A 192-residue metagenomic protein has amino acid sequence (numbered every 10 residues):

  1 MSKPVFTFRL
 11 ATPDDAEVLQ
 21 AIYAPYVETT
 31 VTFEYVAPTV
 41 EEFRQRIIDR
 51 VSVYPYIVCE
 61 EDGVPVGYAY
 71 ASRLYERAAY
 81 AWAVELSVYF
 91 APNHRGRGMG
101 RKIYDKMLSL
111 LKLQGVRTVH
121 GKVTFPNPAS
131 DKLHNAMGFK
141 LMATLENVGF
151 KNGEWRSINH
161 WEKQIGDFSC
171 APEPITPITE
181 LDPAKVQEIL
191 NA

Functional and structural regions predicted by a protein language model:
P4-F6, G63-Y68, R156: Glycine-rich phosphate/pyrophosphate-binding loop shared by adenosine-nucleotide-utilizing enzymes
T7-L19: A short beta-loop-alpha structural element at the N-terminal edge of CoA-dependent acyl/N-acetyltransferase catalytic
A21-A37: Helix-loop element at the rim of GNAT/NAT acetyltransferase active sites that forms part of the acceptor-substrate
Y35-N93, Y104-D105, Q164-G166: Acetyl-CoA-dependent GNAT
G96-L110, A129-A136: Conserved acetyl-CoA-binding loop-helix of GNAT-fold acetyltransferases
L111-V123, L133: Conserved GNAT acetyl-CoA-binding A-motif
N135-L145: Conserved acetyl-CoA-binding loop of GNAT-fold acetyltransferases
N147-A192: C-terminal "cap" of GNAT-fold acetyltransferases
